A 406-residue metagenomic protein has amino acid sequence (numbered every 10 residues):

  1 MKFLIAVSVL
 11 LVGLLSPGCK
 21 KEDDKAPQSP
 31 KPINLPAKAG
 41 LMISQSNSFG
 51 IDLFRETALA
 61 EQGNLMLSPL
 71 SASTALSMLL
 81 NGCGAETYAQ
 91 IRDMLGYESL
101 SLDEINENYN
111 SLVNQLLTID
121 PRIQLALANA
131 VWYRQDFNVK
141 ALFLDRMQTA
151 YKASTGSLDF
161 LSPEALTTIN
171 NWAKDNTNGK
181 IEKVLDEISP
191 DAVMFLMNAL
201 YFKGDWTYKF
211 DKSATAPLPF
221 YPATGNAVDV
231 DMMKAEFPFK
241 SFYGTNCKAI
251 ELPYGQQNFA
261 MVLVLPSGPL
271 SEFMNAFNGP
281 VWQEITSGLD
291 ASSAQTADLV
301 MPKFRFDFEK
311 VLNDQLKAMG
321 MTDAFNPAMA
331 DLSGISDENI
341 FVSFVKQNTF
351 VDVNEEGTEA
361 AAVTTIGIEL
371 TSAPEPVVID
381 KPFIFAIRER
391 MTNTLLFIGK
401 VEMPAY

Functional and structural regions predicted by a protein language model:
K2-A6, G13, P17-F160, A405: Detector for small/aliphatic-rich hydrophobic stretches
M66, T74-M78, A130, A260-L263 (+2 more regions): Structural recognition of the beta-strand scaffold that forms the well-ordered cores of secreted hydrolase catalytic
T87-I91, L270-F273, F308-K310, A361 (+1 more regions): Extracytoplasmic/secreted cell-surface and envelope-processing proteins
R92-L95, F210-P217, F273-V281: Short Gly/aromatic-enriched secondary-structure transition segments
L102-S267, D290-T371: Non-catalytic, conformational "gating/processing" segments within enzyme and secreted inhibitor domains
P266-A291: Internal alpha/beta scaffold segment
F344-Y406: C-terminal soluble interaction/assembly domains
